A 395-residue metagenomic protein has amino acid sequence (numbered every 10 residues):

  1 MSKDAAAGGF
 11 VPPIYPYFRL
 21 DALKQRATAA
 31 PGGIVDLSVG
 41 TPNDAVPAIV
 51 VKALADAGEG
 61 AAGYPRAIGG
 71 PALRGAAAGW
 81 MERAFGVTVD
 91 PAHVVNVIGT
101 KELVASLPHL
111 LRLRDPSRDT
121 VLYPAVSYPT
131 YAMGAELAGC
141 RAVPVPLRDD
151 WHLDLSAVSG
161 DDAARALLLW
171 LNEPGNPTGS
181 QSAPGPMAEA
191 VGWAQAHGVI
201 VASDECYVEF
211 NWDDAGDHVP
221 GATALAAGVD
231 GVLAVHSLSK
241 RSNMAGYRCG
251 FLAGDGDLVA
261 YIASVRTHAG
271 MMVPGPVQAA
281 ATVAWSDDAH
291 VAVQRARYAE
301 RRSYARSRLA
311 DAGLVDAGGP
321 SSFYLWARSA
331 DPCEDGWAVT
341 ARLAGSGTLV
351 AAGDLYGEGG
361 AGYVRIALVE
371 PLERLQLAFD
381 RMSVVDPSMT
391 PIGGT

Functional and structural regions predicted by a protein language model:
K3-E102, S106, A284-W285, M389-T395: N-terminal small-domain helix-loop-helix segment of the aminotransferase-like
A27-A30, A138, A196-H197, A312: Helix C-cap/helix->beta junction micro-motif
H109-L171: PLP-dependent aminotransferase-like
V143, D149-D217: Active-site phosphate-binding strand-loop segment of PLP-dependent enzymes
G228-A299, V385-P387: Conserved core segment of the aminotransferase class I/II
Q278, T282, Y298-R306, D316-S329 (+1 more regions): Conserved glycine-rich beta-strand-loop-beta hairpin in the small C-terminal domain of fold type I
G345-A351, Y356-T395: PLP-dependent enzyme catalytic core of the Aspartate aminotransferase-like
